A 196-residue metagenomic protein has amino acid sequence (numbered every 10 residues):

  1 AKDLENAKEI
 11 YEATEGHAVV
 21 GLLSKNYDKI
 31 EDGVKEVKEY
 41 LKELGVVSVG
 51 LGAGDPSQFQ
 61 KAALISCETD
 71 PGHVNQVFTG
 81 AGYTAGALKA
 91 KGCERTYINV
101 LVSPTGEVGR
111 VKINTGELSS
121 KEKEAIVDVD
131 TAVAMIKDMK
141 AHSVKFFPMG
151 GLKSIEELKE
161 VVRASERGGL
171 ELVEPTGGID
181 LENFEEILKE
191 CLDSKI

Functional and structural regions predicted by a protein language model:
A1-T79, V129-D138, L152-E160, A164-E166 (+1 more regions): Conserved N-terminal beta1-alpha1 strand-loop-helix module at the mouth
V46-D55, V100-E107, L192-I196: A broadly tuned preference for mixed-charge, low-complexity surface segments
V49-G50, V74-N75, K145, L172-T176: Short catalytic-loop micro-motif centered on adjacent basic/acidic residues
Q58-G151, G168: Conserved anion-binding
S154, T176-D180: Short amphipathic alpha-helix initiation/capping segments at coil-to-helix junctions
E160, E174, E182-E186: Short amphipathic alpha-helical segments
G169-P175, S194-K195: A short pocket-lining beta-strand/turn micro-motif at the edge of beta-sheets
I179-I196: C-terminal alpha-helical cap/extension of soluble enzyme domains
